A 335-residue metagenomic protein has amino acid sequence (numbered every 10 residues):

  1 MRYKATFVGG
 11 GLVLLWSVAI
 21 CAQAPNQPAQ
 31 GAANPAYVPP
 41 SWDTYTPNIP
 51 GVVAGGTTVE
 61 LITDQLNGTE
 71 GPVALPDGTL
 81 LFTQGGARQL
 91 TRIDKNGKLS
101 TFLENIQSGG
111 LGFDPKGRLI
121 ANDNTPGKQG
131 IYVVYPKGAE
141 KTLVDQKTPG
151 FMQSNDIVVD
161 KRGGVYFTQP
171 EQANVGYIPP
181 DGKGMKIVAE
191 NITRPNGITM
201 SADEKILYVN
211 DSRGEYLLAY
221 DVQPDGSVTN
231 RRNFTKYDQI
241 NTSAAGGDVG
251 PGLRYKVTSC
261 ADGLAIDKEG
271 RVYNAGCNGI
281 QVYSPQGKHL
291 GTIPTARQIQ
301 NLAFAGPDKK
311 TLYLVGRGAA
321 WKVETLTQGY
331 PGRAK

Functional and structural regions predicted by a protein language model:
M1-G11: Bacterial N-terminal signal peptides that target proteins for export
R2, C21-A24: Generic N-terminal leader/processing signal
G9-A19: Bacterial N-terminal signal peptides
Q23-K335: Sequence-structural signature of mature extracellular/luminal beta-sheet repeat domains, prominently beta-propellers
